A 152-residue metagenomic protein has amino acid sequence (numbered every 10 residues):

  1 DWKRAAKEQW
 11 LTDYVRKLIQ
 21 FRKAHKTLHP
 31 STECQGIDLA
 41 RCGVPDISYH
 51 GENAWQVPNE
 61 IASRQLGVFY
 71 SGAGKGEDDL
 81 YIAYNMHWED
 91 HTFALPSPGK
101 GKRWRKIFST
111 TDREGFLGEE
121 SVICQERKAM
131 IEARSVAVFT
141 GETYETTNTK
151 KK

Functional and structural regions predicted by a protein language model:
D1-K152: Carbohydrate-interacting/catalytic domains
